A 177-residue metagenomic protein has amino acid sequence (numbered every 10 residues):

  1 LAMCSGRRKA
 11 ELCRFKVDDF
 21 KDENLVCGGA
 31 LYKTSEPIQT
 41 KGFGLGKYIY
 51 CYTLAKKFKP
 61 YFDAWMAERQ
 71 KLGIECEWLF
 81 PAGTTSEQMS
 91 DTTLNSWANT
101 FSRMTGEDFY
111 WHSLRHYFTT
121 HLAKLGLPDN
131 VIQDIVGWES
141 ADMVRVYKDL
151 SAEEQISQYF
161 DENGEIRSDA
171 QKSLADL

Functional and structural regions predicted by a protein language model:
A2-N24, N130-V131: Short, charged phosphate-coordinating catalytic segments
R8, G44-Y50, F62, R69 (+1 more regions): Short, cationic motifs built from Arg/Lys/His that form the positively charged side of catalytic pockets
R14-F20, Q133-S140, K148-L150: A short, basic/aromatic helix-end/turn motif that makes direct DNA contacts
R14-P60: Conserved tyrosine-mediated DNA breakage-rejoining catalytic core shared by Y-recombinases
T53-E107: Active-site/catalytic core of tyrosine-dependent DNA strand-transfer enzymes
I74-E75, E87, N95-D134, W138-A141 (+2 more regions): Short, basic (Lys/Arg/His-rich) helix/loop patches that form interaction surfaces in the mid-to-C-terminal regions
I156-Q158: Short, Lys/Arg-enriched C-terminal cap helix and immediately downstream tail that follows
D161-L177: C-terminal secondary-structure termini that scaffold catalytic or DNA-interacting sites
